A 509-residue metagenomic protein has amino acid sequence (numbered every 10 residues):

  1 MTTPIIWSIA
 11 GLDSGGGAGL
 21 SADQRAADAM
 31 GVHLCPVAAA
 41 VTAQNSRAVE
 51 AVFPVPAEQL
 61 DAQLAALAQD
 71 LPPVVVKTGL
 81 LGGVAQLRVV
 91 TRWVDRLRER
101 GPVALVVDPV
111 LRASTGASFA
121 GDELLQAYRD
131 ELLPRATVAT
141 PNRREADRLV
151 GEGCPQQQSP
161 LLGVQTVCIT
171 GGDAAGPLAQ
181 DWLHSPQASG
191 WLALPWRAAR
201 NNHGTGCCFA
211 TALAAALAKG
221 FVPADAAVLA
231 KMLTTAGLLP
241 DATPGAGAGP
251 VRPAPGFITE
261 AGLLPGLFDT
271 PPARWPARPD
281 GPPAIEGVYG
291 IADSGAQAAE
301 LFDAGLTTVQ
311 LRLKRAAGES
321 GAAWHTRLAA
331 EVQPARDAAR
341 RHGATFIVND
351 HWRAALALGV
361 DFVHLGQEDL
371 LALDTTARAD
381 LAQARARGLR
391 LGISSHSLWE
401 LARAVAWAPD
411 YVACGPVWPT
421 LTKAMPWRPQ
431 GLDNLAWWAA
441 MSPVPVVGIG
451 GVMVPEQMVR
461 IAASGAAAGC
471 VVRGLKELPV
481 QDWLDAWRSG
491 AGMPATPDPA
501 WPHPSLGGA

Functional and structural regions predicted by a protein language model:
D13-G17, L194-L213, I449-G450: Short glycine/threonine-rich catalytic loop with a Thr-x-Gly-x-Asp
G19, G172, G206-C207, I291-S294 (+5 more regions): Glycine-rich beta-to-alpha transition loops that act as phosphate-gripper elements at the mouths of alpha/beta enzyme
A26, R148, A199-P223: Short, small-residue alpha-helix embedded
C35-A43, R312-R315, G366-T376, A413-P426 (+2 more regions): Glycine-rich phosphate-binding active-site loops on the catalytic face of alpha/beta enzymes
N45-V138, R144-P177, P223, A227-A236 (+2 more regions): Ribokinase/PfkB-type carbohydrate-kinase core domain
A51-P54, D70, D225-P283, Q481-A509: Charged C-terminal helix
S118-S189, T326-W407: Conserved phosphate/ATP/ADP-binding segment of small-molecule kinases
L328-D350, A377-H396, R428-I449, M453-V454 (+1 more regions): Alpha-helix-loop-beta-strand connector modules within alpha/beta enzyme cores
